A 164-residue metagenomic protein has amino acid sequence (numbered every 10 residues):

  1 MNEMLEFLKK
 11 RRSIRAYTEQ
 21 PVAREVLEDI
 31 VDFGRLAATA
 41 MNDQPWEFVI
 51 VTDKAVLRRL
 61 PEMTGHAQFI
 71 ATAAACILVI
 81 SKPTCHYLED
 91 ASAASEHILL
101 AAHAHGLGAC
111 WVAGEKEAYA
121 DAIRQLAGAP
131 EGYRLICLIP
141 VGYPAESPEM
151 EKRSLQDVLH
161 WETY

Functional and structural regions predicted by a protein language model:
M1-Y164: Acidic, surface-exposed loops and disordered segments
